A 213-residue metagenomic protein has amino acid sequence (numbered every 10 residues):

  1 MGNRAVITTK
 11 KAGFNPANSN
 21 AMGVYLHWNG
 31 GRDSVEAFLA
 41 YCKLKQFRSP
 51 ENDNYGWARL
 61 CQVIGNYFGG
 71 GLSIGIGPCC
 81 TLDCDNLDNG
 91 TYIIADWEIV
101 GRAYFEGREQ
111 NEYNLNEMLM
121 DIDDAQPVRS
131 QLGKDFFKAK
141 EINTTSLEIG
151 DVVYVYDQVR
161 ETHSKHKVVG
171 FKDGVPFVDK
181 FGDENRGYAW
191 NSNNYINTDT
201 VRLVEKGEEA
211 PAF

Functional and structural regions predicted by a protein language model:
M1-V6, V24, N29-S34: His-enriched metal-coordination microenvironments in redox/metal-binding proteins
R4-T9, Y92: Short beta-strand scaffold segments in enzyme catalytic cores
Y41-K138, P211-A212: Low-complexity intrinsically disordered segments
D135-I149: Mixed-charge, Lys/Arg-rich low-complexity intrinsically disordered regions
T162-D173: Short beta-strand-centered aromatic/proline hotspots
V175-F177: Short aromatic-glycine-enriched beta-strand elements
K180-F213: Intrinsically disordered, low-complexity, charged/polar segments
